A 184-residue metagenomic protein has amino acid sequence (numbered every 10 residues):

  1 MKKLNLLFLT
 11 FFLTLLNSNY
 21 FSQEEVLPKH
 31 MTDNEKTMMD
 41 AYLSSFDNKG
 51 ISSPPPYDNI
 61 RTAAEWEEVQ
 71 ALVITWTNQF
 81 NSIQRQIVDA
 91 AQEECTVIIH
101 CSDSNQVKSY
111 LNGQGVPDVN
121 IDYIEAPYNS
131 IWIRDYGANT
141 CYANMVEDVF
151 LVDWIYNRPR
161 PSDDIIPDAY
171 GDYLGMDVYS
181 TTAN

Functional and structural regions predicted by a protein language model:
M1-E24: Bacterial Sec-dependent N-terminal signal peptides
Q23-N184: The feature marks the mature, well-folded catalytic cores of soluble enzymes
